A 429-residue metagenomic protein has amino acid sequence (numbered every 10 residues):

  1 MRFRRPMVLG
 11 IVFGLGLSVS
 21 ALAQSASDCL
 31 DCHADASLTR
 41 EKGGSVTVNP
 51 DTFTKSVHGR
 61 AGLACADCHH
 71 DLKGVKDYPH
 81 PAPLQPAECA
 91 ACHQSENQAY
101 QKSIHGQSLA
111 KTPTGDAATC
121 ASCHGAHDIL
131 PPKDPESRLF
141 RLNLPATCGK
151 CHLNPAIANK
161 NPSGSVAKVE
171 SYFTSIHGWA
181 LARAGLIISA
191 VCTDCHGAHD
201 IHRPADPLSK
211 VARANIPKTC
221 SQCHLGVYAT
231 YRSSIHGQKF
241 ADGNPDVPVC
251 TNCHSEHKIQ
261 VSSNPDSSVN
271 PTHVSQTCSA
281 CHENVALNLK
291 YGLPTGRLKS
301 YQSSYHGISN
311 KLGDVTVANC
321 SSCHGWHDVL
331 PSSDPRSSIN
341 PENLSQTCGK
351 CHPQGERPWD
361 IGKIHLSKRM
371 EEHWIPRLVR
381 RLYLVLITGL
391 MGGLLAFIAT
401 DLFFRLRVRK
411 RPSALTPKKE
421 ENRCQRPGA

Functional and structural regions predicted by a protein language model:
F3, A21-C424, A429: Short sequence/structural segments immediately N-terminal
V8-S18: Bacterial N-terminal signal peptides
